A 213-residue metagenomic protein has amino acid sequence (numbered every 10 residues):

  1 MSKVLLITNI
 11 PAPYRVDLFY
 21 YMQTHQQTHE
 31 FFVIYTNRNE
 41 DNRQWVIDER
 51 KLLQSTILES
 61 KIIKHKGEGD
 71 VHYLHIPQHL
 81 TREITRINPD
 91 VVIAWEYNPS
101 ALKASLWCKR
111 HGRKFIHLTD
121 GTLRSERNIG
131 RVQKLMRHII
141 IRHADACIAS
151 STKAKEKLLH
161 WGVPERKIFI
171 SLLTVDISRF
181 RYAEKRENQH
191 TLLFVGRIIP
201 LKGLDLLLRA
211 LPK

Functional and structural regions predicted by a protein language model:
M1-I62: N-terminal subdomain of nucleotide-sugar transferases
L5, E184-P212: Conserved donor-binding/catalytic core segment of Leloir-type glycosyltransferases
P11, H72, V175, L193-I199: Glycosyltransferase donor-binding loop in the core domain
Y14, T36, W95, A149-S151 (+2 more regions): Replace "coordinates the UDP/GDP/TDP-sugar" with "coordinates nucleotide-activated sugar donors
R15, P89-H111: An aromatic- and histidine-rich active-site surface loop
L53-Q78: A short, charged, and often flexible helix/loop element on the N-terminal side of the glycosyltransferase catalytic
R113-R131, H143-A146: A short, histidine- and acid-enriched strand-loop-helix "catalytic/donor-clamping" loop that lines the nucleotide-sugar
K134-Y182: Donor nucleotide-sugar binding/catalytic pocket of nucleotide-sugar-dependent glycosyltransferases
